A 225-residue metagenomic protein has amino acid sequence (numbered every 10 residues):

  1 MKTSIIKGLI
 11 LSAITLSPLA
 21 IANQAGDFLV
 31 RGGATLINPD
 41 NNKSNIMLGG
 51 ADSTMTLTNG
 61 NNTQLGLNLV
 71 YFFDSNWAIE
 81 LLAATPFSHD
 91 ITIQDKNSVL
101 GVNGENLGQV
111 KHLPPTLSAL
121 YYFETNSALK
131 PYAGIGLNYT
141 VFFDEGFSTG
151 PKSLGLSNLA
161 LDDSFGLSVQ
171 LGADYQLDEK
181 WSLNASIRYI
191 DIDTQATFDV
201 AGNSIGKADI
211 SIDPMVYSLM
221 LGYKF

Functional and structural regions predicted by a protein language model:
M1-G26: Cleavable N-terminal export/targeting peptides
I21-N68, G222-K224: Short glycine/proline- and aromatic-enriched beta-strand/turn motifs that initiate or cap beta-hairpins
A25-D27, L36-D40, N68-T149, I212-F225: Gram-negative (and chloroplast) outer-membrane scaffold detector with strong preference for beta-barrel transmembrane
N42-L57, F87-V110, V141-D163, T194-I210: Flexible, solvent-exposed loop segments that connect beta-strands
Q64, P114, G166-V169: Short, conserved clusters of charged catalytic residues that mark active-site and nucleotide-handling motifs
S88-T92, D178-F225: Predominantly the C-terminal beta-signal and adjacent terminal strand-loop region of outer-membrane beta-barrel
A128-N184: A charged, solvent-exposed segment within the mature domains of Sec-exported extracytoplasmic proteins
